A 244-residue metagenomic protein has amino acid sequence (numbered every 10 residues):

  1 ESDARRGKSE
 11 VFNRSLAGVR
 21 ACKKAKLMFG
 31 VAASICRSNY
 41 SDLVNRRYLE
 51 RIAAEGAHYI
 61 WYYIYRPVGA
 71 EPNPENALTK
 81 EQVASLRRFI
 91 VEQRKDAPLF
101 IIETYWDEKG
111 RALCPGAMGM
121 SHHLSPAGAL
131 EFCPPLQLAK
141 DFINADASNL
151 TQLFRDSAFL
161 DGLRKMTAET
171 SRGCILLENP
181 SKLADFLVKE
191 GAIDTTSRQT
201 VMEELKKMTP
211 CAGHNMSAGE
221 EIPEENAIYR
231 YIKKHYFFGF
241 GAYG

Functional and structural regions predicted by a protein language model:
E1, R5, C133, L153: Residues that scaffold the ATP/ADP-binding catalytic core of kinase and kinase-like folds
E1-Y63: Radical SAM/AdoMet-radical enzyme domain recognition
S2-R5, L78, C114, F142: Short clusters of hydrophobic/aromatic residues that line enzyme substrate/ligand-binding pockets
S9, A77-K80, A84, K140 (+1 more regions): Short, conserved loop/turn and helix-capping segments at secondary-structure boundaries that abut family-defining
M28, Y40, Y65-F132, N179-K182: A C-terminal junction/extension of Radical SAM enzymes
S38, G69, Q137-K140: Flexible, glycine-rich phosphate/dinucleotide-binding loops and adjacent beta-alpha linkers at cofactor/substrate
I60, L99-I101, S171-G173: Hydrophobic beta-strand segments of well-ordered beta-sheets in folded domains
P135-G244: Flexible mid-to-C-terminal extensions adjoining Fe-S/redox cofactors in radical SAM and related proteins
